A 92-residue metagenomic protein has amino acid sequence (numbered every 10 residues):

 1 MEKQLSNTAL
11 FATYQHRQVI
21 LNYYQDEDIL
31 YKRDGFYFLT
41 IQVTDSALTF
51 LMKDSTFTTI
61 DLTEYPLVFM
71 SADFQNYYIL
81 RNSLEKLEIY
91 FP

Functional and structural regions predicted by a protein language model:
M1-P92: Short beta-rich binding modules
